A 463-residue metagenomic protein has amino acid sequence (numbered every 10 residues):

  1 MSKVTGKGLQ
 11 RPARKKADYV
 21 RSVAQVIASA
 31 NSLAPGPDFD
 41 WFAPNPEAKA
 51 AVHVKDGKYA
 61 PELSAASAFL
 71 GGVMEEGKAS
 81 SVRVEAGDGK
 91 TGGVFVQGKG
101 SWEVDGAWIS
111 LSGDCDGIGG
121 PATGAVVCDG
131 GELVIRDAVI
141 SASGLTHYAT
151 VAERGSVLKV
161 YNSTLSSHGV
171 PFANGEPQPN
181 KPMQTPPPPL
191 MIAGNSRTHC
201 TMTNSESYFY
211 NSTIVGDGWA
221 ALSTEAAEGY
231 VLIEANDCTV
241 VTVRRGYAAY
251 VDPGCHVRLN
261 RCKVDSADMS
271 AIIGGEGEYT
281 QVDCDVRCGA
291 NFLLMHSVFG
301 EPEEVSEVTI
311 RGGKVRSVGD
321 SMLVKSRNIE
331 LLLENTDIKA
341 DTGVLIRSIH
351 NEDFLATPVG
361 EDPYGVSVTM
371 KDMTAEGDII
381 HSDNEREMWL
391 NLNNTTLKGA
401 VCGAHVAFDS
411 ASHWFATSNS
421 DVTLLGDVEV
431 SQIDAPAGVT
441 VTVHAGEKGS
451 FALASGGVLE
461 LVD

Functional and structural regions predicted by a protein language model:
V4-G6, S22-G113, V458-D463: N-terminal segments that cap or nucleate solenoid repeat domains
L9, C238-T239, A248: Sequence termini and other peripheral, non-core segments
L9-K16, A34-N45, H53-P61, V96-G98 (+8 more regions): Mature extracytoplasmic/periplasmic regions of secreted or cell-envelope proteins, especially long low-complexity
F39, A43, V54-K55, W102-G106 (+8 more regions): Long, compositionally biased, intrinsically disordered segments
A50-V52, A60-L70, D88-F95, D116-V126 (+9 more regions): Extracellular beta-strand/beta-solenoid scaffold signature
V54, Y59, M74-S81, S101-G106 (+18 more regions): All-beta strand scaffolds that present successive hydrophobic residues in beta-strands
R83-L133, D137-A142, Y148-A152, L158-N162 (+2 more regions): Extracellular beta-helix/beta-solenoid repeat scaffolds
T150-E153, C200-T201, M295-V298, S321-S326 (+7 more regions): Sequence/structural signature of small/polar-enriched beta-strand/turn repeats that build beta-strand-rich repeat
